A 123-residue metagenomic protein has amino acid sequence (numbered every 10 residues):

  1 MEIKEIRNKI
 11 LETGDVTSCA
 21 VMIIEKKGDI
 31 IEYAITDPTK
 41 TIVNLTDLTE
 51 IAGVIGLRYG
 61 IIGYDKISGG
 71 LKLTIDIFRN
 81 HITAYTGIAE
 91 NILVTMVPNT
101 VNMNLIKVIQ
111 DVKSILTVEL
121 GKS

Functional and structural regions predicted by a protein language model:
M1-S123: Non-catalytic interaction/Regulatory regions outside core domains
